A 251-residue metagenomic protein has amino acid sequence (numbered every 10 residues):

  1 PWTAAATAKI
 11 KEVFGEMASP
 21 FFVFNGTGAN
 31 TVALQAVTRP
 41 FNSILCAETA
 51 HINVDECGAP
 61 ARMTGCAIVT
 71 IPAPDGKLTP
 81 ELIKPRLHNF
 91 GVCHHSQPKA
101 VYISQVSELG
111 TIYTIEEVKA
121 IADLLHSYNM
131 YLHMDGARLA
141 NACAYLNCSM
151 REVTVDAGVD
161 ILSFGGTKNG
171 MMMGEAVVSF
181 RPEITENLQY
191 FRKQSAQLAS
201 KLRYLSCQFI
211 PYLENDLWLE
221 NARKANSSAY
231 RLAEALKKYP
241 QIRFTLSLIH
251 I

Functional and structural regions predicted by a protein language model:
P1-G26, E48-T49, N53, A59: Conserved N-terminal alpha-helix of the aminotransferase class I/II PLP-enzyme fold
K9, Q189, F209, L213-T245: Conserved PLP-dependent catalytic core of the aminotransferase class-I/II
T38-Q97: PLP-dependent aminotransferase-like
P60, R138, V155-T185: Active-site PLP attachment segment
L78-G136: Active-site phosphate-binding strand-loop segment of PLP-dependent enzymes
I115-D123, S127, R138-I161: Active-site pre-lysine segment of PLP-dependent enzymes
E175-A199, I210-N215: Conserved core segment of the aminotransferase class I/II
I249-I251: Conserved small/polar residues in nucleotide/adenosyl-binding loops
